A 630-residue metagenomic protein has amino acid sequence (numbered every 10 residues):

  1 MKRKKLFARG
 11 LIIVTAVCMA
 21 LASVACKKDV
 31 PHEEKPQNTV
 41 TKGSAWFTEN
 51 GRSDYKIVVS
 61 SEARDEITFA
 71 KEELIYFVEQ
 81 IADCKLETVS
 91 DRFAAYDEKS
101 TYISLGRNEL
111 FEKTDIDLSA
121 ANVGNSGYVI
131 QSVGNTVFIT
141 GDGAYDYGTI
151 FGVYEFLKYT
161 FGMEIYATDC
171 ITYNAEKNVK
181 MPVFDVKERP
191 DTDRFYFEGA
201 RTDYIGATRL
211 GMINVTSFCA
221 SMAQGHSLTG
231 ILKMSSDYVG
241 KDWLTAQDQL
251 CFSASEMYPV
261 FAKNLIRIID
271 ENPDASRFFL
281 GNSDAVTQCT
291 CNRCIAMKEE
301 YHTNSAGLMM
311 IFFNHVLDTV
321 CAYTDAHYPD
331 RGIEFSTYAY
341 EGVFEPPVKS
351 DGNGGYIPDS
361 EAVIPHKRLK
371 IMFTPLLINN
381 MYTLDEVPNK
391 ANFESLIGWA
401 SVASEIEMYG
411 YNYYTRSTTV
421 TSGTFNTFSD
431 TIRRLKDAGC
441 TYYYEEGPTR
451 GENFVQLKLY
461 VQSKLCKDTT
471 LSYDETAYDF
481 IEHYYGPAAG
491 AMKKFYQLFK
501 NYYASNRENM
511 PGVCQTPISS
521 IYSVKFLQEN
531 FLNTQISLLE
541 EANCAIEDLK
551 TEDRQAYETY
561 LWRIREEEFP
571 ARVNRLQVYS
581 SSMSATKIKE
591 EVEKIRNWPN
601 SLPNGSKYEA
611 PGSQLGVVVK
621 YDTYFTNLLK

Functional and structural regions predicted by a protein language model:
K2-V14: Bacterial N-terminal signal peptides that target proteins for export
A22-A25: C-terminal motif of bacterial Sec signal peptides marking the signal peptidase cleavage site
K27-V129, I171, K177-E188: Acidic, contiguous N-terminal accessory segments
D54, D65, A70-E73, F77-E79 (+4 more regions): Feature activates predominantly on carbohydrate-active enzymes
Q249-P259, R267, K390-G490, K494 (+1 more regions): Structured mid-domain segments that build the active-site/substrate or prosthetic-cofactor binding neighborhood
F313-K349, I406-Y413, Y443-E446: Aromatic-lined carbohydrate-recognition surfaces of secreted/lumenal glycan-active proteins
F335-P375, T419-T424, E452-L459: Substrate-binding cleft/loops of secretory-pathway carbohydrate-active enzymes
L465-K630: Catalytic domains of carbohydrate-active enzymes that cleave complex glycans
